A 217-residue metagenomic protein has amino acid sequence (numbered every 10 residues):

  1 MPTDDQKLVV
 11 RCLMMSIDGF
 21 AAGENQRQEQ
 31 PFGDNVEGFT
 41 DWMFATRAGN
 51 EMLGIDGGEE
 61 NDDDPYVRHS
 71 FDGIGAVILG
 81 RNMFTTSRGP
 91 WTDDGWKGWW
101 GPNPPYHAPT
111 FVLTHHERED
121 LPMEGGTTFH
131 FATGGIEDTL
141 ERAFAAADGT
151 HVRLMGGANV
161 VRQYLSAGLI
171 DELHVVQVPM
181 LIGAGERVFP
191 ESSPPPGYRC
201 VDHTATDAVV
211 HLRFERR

Functional and structural regions predicted by a protein language model:
M1-R217: Enzymes that bind and transform nitrogen-containing heteroaromatic metabolites
